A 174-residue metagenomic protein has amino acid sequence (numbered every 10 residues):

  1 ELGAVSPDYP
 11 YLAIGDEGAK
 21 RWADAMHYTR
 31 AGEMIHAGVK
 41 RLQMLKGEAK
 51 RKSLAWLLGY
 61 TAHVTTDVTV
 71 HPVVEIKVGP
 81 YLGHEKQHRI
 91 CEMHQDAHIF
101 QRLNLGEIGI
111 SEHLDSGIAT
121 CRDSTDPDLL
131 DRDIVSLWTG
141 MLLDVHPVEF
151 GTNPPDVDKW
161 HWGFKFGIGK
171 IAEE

Functional and structural regions predicted by a protein language model:
E1-G59, V64-E174: N-terminal leader/auxiliary helical segments
